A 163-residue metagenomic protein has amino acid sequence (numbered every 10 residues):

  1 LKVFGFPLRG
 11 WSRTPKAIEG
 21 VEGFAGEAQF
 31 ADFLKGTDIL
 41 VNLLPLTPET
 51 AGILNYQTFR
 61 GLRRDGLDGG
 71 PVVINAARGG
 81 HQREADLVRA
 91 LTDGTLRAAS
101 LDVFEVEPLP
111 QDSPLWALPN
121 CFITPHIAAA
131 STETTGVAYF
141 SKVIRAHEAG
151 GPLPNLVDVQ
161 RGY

Functional and structural regions predicted by a protein language model:
L1: Aromatic pocket-lining residues of Rossmann-like dinucleotide-binding sites
F6-P7: Residues at the starts of beta-strands that form the adenosine-phosphate
W11: The conserved SAM/SAH-binding core of class I Rossmann-like methyltransferase domains, concentrating on the hydrophobic
P15-P114: Rossmann-like adenosine-cofactor binding region
A17, E107-Y163: C-terminal helix-to-coil terminal segments
